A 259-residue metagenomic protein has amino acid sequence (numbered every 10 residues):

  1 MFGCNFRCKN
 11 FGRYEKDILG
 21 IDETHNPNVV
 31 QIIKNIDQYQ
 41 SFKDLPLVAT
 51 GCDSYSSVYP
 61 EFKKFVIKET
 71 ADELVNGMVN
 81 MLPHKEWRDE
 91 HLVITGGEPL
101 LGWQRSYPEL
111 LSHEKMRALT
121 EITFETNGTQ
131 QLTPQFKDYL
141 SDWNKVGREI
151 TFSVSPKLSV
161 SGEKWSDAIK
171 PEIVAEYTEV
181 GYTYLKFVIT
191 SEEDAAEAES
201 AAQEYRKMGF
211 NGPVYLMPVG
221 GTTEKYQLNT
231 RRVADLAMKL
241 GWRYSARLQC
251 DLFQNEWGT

Functional and structural regions predicted by a protein language model:
M1-E149: Conserved Radical SAM active-site core
P83-H91, P99-T259: Conserved AdoMet/S-adenosylmethionine-binding subsite of the radical SAM
